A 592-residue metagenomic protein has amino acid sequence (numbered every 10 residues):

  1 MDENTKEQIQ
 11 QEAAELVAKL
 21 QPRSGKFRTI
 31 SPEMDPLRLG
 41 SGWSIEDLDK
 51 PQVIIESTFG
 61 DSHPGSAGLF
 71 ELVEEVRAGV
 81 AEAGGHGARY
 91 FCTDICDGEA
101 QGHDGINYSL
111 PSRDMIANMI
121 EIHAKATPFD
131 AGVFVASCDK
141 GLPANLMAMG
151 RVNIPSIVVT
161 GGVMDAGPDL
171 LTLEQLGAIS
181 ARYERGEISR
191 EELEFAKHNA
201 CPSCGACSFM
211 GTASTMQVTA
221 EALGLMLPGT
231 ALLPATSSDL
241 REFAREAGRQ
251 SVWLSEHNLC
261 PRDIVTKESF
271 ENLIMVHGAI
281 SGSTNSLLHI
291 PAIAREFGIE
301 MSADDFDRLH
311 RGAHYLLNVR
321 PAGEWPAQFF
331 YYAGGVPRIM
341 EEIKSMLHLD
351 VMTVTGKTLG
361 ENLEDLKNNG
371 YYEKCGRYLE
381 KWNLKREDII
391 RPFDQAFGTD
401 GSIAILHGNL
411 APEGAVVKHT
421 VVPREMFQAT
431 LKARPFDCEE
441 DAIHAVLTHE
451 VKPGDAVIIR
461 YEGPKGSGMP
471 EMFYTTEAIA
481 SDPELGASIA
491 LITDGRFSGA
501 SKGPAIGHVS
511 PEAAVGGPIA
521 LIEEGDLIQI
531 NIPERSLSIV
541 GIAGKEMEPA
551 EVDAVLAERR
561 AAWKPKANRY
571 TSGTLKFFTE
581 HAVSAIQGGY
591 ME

Functional and structural regions predicted by a protein language model:
D2-G65, E74-C92, G98, D104-S109 (+5 more regions): Catalytic or ion-coupling anion/metal-binding cores of large enzyme and transporter domains
E71: Acidic/charged coordination and interface sites in well-structured regions
L110-R113, A117: Well-ordered mid-protein domain cores that form the structural environment of catalytic cofactors
A124-N145, S156-T160: A short, small-residue-rich loop immediately preceding and capping a beta-strand
